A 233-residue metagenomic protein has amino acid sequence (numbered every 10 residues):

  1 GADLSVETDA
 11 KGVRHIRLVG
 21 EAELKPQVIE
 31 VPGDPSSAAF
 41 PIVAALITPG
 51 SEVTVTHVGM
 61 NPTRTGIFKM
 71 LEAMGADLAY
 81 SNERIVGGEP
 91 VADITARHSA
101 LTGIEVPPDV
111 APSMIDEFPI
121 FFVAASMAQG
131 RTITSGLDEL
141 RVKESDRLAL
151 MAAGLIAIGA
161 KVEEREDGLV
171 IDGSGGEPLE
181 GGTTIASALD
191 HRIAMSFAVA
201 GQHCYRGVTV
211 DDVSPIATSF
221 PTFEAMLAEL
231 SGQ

Functional and structural regions predicted by a protein language model:
G1-Q233: Short, structured segments at the rim of ligand-binding sites
